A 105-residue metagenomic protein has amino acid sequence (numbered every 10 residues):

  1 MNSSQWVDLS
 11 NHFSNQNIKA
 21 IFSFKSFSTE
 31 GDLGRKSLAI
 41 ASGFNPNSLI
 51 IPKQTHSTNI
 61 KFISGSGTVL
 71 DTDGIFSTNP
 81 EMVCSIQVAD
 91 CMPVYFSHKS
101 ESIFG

Functional and structural regions predicted by a protein language model:
M1-G105: Active-site microenvironment for binding and transforming phosphate-containing groups
